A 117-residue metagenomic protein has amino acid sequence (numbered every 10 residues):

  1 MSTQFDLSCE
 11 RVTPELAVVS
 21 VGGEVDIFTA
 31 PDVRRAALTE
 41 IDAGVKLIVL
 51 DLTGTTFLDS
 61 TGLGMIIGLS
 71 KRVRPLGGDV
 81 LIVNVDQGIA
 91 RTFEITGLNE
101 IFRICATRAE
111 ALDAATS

Functional and structural regions predicted by a protein language model:
M1-S20: Short beta-strand/loop segment at the start of cytosolic alpha/beta domains
S2-Q4, A111-T116: Short, charged, intrinsically disordered terminal tails
T13-P14, T53, A109: Conserved catalytic submotifs in the C-terminal HATPase_c
E24-F102: Amphipathic alpha-helical interaction surfaces in cytosolic regulatory modules
A30, R108-A109: Residues at or immediately preceding the N-termini of alpha-helices
Q87, A109-E110: Acidic phosphotransfer microenvironment of two-component signaling modules
R103-T107: Short acidic-hydrophobic, aromatic-tinged amphipathic segments that line or gate anion-handling sites
